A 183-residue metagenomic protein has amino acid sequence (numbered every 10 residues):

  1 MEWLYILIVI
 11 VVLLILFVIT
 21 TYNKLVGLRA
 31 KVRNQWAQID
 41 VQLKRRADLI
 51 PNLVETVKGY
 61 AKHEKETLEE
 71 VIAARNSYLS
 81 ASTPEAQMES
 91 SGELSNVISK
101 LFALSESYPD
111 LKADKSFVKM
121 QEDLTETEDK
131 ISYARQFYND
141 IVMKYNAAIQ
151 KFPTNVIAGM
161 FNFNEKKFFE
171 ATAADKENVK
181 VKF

Functional and structural regions predicted by a protein language model:
M1-F183: A helix-centric hydrophobic-segment signal that preferentially recognizes long, alpha-helical stretches used
